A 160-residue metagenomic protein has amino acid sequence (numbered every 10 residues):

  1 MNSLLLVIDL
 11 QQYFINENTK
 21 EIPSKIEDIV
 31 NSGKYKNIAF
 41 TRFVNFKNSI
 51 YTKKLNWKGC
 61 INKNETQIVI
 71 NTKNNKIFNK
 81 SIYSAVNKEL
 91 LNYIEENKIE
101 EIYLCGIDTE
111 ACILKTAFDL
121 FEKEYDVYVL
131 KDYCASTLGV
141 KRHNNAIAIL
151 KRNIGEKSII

Functional and structural regions predicted by a protein language model:
M1-I77: Active-site acidic carboxylates
M1-L4, N31, W57-I160: Active-site-adjacent betaalpha module
